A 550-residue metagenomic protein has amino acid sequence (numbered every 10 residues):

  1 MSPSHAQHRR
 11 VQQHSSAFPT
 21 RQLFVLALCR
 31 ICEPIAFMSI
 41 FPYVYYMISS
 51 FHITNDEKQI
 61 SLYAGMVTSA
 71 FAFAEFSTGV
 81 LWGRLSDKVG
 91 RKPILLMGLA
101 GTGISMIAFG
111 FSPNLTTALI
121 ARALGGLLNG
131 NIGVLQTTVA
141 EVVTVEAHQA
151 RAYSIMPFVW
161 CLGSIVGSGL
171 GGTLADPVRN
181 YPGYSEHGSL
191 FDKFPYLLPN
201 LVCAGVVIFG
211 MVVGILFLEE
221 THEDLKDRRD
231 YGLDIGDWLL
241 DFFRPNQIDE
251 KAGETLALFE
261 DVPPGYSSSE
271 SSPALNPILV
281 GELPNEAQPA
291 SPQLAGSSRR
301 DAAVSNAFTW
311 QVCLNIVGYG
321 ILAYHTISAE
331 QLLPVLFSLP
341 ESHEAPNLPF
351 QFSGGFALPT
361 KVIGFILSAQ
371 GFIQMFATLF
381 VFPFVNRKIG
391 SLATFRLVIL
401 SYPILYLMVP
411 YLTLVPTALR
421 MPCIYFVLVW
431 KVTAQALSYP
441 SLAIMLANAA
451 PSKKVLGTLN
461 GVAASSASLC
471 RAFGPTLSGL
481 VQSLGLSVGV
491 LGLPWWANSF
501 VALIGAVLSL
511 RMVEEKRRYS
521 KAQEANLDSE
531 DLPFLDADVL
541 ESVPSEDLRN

Functional and structural regions predicted by a protein language model:
M1-Y45, S49-S50, A303-T309: Cytosolic juxtamembrane N-terminal segment immediately preceding the first transmembrane helix of multi-pass
A64-R84, C161, F365-V381, L469 (+1 more regions): Central cavity-lining transmembrane alpha-helices of secondary-active solute carriers, predominantly the Major
E75-L115: Conserved MFS/SLC helix-loop-helix module at the cytosolic interface between two early adjacent transmembrane helices
A100-P113, L400-A418: C-terminal ends and interior cores of transmembrane alpha-helices in multi-pass membrane transporters/permeases
A121-W160: Cytoplasmic helix-loop-helix junction between adjacent transmembrane helices in 12-TM secondary transporters
A150-Y184, F191-P195, L201, G205-V207 (+1 more regions): Glycine-rich segments within core transmembrane alpha-helices of 12-TM secondary carriers
D176-A204, A357, A393, S478-I504: A membrane-interface helix-boundary motif in multi-pass transporters
V207-E219, T413, S438, A443 (+1 more regions): Multi-pass alpha-helical transporter architecture, strongest for 12-TM Major Facilitator/SLC carriers used
